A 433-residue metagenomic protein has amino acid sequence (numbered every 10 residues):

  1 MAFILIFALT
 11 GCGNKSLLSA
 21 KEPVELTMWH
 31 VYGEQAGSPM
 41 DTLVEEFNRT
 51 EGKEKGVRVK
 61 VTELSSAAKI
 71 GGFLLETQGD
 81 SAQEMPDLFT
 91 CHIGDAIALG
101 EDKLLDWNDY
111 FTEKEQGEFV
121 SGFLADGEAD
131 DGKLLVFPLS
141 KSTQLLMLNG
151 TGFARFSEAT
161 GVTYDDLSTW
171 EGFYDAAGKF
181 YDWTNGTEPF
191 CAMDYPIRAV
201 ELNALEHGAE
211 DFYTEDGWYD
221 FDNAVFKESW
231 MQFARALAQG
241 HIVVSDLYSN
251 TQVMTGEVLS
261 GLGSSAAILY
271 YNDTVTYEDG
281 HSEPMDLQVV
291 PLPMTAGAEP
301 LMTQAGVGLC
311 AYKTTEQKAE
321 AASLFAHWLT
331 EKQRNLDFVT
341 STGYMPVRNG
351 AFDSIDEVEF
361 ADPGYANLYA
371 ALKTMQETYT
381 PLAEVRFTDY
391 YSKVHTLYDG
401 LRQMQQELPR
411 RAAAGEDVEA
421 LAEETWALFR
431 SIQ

Functional and structural regions predicted by a protein language model:
M1-L26, E423-Q433: Short, low-complexity disordered leader/linker segments with a strong preference for bacterial N-terminal type II
E34-R58: Short, polar/charged alpha-helical segment
K53-F119, R155-A159, L259-S260, E278-H281: Extracytoplasmic "Venus flytrap"/periplasmic binding protein-like
F89-L145, E171-Y174, A204, P284-P293: Hinge/lid segment of periplasmic solute-binding proteins
D131-L139, Q144, E171-Y219, V258: Extracytoplasmic/periplasmic solute-binding protein
Y174-G178, E215-D246, L292: Glycine-centered hinge/linker elements that transmit conformational signals in sensory and ligand-binding systems
A234, A238-H241, E278-G350: Extracytoplasmic/periplasmic substrate-recognition and gating elements
D356-Q433: Conserved C-terminal helix/tail region of periplasmic/extracytoplasmic solute-binding proteins
